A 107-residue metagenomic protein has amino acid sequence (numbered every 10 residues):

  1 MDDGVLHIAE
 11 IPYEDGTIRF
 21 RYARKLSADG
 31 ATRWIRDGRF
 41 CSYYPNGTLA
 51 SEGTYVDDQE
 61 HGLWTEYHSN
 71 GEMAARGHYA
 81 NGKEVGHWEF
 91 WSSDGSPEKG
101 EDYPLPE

Functional and structural regions predicted by a protein language model:
M1-E107: Glycine/tyrosine- and acidic-biased, solvent-exposed loop/turn segments at the edges of beta-strands
